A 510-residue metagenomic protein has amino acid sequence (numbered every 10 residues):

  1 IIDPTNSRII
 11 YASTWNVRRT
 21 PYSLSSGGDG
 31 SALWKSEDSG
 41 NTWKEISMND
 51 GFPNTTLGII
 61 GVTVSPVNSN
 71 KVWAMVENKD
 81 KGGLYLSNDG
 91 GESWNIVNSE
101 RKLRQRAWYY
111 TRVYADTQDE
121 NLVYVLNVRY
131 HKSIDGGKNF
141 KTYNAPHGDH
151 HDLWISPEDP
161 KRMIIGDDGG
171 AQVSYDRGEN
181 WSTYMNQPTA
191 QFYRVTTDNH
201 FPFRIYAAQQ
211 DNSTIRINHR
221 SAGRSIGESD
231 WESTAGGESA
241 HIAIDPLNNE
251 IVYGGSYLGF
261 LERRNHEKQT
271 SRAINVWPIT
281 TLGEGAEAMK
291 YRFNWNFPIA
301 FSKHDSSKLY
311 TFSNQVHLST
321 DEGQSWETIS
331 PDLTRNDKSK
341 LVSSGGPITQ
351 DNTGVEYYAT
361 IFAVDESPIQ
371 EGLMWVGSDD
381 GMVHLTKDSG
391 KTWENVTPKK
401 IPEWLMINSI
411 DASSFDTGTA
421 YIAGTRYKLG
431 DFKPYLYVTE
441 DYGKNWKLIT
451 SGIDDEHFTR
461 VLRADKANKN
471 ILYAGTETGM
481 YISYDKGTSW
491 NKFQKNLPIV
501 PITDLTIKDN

Functional and structural regions predicted by a protein language model:
I1-N510: Beta-propeller blade termini and top-face loops
